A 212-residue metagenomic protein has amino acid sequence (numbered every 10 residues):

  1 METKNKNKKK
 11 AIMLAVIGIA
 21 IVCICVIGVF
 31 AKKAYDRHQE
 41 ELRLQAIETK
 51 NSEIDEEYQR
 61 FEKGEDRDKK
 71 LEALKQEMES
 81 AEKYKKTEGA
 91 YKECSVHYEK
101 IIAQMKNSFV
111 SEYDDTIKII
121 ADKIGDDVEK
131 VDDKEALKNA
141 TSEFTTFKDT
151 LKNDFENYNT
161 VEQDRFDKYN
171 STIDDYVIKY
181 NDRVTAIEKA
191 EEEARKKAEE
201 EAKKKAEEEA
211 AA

Functional and structural regions predicted by a protein language model:
M1-A212: Amphipathic alpha-helical assembly segments used for oligomerization, scaffolding, or translocation
